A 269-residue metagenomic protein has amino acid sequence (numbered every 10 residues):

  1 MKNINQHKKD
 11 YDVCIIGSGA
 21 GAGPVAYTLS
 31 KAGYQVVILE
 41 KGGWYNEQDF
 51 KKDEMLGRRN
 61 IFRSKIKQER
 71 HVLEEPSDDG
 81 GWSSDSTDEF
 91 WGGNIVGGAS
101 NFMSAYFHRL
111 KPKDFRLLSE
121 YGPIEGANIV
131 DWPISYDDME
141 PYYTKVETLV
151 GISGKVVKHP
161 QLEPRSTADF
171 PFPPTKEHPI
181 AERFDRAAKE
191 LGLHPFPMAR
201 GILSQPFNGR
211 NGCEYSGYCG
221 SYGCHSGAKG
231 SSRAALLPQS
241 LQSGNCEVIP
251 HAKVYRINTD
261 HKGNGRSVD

Functional and structural regions predicted by a protein language model:
M1-K2, V268: Charged, flexible boundary elements
K2-N3, P24-Y27, A235-L237, K253-R256: Generic recognition of flexible, low-complexity loop/linker segments
K2-P123, N128-T144: N-terminal glycine-rich phosphate/pyrophosphate-binding loop and immediately adjacent elements
Y11, P250-K253, R266: Short beta-strand or tight-loop elements that sit immediately N-terminal to catalytic metal-binding acidic residues
G43, D53, I202, V254-Y255: Conserved beta-strand edge residues that scaffold enzyme active sites
K51-M55, R210-Y215, G263-G265: Short low-complexity, flexible loop/linker segments enriched in glycine and/or proline with clustered acidic
F62-R63, D79-S86, N101, Y106 (+1 more regions): Conserved redox-cofactor binding core of oxidoreductases
R256-D269: Conserved beta-strand-loop-beta-strand element in the redox core of flavoprotein oxidoreductases
